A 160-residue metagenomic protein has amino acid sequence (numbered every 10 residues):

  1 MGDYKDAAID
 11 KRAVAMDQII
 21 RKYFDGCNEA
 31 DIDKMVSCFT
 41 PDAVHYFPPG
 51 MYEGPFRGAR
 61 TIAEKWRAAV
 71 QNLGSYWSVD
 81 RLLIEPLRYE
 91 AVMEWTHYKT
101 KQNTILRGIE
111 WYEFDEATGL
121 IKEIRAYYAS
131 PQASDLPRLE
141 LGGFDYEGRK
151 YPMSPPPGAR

Functional and structural regions predicted by a protein language model:
G2-K11, E64-R160: A beta-strand edge to alpha-helix "cap/lid" segment located at domain peripheries
K5, F24, M51: Generic anion/oxyanion-binding catalytic loop in active/binding sites
A8-D42: Short acidic-aromatic low-complexity motifs
Y23-F24, F39, F56, Y112 (+1 more regions): Aromatic side chains
I32-R88: A solvent-exposed, acidic/Ser-Thr-rich amphipathic alpha-helical stretch
